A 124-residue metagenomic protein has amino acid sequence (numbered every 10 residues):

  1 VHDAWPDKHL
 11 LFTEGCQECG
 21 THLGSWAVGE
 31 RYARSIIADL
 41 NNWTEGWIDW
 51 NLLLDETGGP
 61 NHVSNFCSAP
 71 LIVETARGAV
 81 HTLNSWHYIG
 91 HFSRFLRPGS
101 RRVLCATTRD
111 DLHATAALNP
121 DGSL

Functional and structural regions predicted by a protein language model:
V1, R34-I37, L112-A116: Generic recognition of flexible, low-complexity loop/linker segments
V1-K8, E18: Membrane-embedded translocation segments of transport machinery
W5-L10, N42-W47, P98, D121-L124: Loop/turn elements at helix/coil->beta-strand transitions in domains of secreted/extracellular proteins
F12-H91, V103-T107: Aromatic/acidic polysaccharide-binding cleft in carbohydrate-active enzymes
R94, C105-L124: Carbohydrate-binding surface patches
R97-V103: Substrate-binding/catalytic groove segments of enzymes that remodel or degrade extracellular structural polymers
